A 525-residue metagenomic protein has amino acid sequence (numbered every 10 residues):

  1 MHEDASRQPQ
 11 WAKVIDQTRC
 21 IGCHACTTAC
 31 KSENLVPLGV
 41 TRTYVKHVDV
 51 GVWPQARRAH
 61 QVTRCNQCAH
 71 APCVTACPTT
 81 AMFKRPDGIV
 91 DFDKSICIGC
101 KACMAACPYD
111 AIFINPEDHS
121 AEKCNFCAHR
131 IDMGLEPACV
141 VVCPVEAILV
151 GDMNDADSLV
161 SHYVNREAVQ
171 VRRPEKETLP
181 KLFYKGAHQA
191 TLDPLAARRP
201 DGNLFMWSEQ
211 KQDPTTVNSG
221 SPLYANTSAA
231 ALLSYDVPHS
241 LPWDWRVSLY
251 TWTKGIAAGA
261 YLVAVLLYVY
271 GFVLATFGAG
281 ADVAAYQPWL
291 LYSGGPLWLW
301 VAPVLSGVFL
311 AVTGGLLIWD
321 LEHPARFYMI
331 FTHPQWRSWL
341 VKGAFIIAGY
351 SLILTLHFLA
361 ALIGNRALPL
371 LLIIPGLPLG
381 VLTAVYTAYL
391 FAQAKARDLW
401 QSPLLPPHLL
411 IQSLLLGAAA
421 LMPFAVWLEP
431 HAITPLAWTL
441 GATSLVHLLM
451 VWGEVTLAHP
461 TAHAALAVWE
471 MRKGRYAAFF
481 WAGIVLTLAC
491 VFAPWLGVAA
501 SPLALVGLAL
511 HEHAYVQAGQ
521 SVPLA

Functional and structural regions predicted by a protein language model:
M1-D4, D49-R64, S95-I96, M104-A106 (+1 more regions): Flanking helices and flexible, charged tails adjoining ferredoxin-like Fe-S electron-transfer domains in multi-subunit
M1-V90, S95-I98, M104-A106, D110: Ferredoxin-type iron-sulfur electron-transfer modules and their immediate structural context
H60, R64, S248-T251, W300 (+4 more regions): Hydrophobic alpha-helical transmembrane segments of multi-pass small-molecule transporters/permeases
P174-G186, L321-M329, Q520-A525: Membrane-proximal soluble regions of multi-pass membrane proteins
P200-G202, Q210-Y224, G483-A525: C-terminal appended segment following the main domain
M206-W289, A518-S521, A525: N-terminal signal-anchor module of multipass membrane proteins
S240-W245, L249-I256, L267-A285, P334-S338 (+1 more regions): Long, contiguous internal "core" modules enriched in hydrophobic/ aromatic residues
V263-L267, F272-V273, F277, W289-I346: Membrane helical hairpin/interfacial module
